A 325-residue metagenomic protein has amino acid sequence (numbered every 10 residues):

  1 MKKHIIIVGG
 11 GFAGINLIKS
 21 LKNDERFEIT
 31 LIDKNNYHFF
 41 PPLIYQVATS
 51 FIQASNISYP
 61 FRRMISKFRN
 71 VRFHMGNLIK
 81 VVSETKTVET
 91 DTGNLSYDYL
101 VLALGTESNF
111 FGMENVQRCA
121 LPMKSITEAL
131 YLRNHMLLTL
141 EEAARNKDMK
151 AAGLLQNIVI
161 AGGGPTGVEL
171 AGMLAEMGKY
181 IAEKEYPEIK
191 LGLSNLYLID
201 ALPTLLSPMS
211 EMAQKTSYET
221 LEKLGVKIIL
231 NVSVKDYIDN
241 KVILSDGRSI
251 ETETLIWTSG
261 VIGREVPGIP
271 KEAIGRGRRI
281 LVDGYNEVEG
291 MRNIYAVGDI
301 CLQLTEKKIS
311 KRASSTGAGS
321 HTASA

Functional and structural regions predicted by a protein language model:
M1-H74, P165-P208, I256: Beta1-alpha1 glycine-rich phosphate/pyrophosphate-binding loop at the start of Rossmann-like nucleotide-binding domains
M1-K3, V71-A161, M177, I256: FAD-binding core/adjacent interface of flavoenzyme oxidoreductases
G10, T92, L104-G105, D246 (+1 more regions): Glycine-rich, N-terminal phosphate-binding loop of Rossmann-like dinucleotide-binding domains
A13, G105-S108, A171, V261-G263: Short glycine-rich anion-binding loops that position phosphate/pyrophosphate groups of nucleotides and phosphorylated
H38-P41, N109-G112, E265-V266, Q303-T305: Short acidic/His/Gly/Ser-rich catalytic and metal-binding motifs that mark active-site loops of diverse hydrolases
R69-K80, A175-G284: A Rossmann-like FAD-binding core segment of flavoenzymes
C119-D148, N240-K241, S249-T322: FAD-site-proximal beta/loop scaffold in flavoenzymes
